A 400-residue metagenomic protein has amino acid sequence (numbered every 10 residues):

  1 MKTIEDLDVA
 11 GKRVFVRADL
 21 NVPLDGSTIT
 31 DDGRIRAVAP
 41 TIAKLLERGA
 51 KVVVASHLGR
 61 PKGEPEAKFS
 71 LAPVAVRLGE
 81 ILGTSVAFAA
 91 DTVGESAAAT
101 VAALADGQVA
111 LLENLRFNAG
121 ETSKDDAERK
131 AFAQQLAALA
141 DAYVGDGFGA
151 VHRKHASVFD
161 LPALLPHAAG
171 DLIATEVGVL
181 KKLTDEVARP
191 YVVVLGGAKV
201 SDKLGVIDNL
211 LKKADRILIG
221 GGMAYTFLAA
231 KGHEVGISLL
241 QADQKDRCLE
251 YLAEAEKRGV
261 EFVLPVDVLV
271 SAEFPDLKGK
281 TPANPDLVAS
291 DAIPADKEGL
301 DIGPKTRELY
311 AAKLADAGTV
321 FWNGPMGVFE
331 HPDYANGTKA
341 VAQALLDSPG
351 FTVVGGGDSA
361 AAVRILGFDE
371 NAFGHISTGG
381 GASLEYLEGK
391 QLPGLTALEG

Functional and structural regions predicted by a protein language model:
M1-G400: Active-site loop-to-helix "anion-binding N-cap" substructures in soluble metabolic enzymes
